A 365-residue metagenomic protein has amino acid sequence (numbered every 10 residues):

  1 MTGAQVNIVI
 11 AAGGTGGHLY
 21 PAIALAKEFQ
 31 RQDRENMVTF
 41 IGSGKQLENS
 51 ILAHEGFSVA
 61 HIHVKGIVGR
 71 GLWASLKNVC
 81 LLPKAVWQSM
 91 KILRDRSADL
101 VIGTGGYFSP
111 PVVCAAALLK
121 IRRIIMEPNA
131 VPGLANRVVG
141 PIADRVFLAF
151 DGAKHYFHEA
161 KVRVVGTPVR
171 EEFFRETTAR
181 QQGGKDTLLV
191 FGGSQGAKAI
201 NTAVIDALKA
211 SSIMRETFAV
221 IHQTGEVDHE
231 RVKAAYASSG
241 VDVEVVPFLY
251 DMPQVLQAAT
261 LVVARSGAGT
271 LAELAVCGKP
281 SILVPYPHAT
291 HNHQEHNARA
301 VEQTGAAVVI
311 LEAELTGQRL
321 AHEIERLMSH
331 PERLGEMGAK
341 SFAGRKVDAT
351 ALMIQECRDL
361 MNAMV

Functional and structural regions predicted by a protein language model:
Q5-G13, R34-L81, E226-D228, A313: Conserved nucleotide-sugar phosphate-binding/catalytic loop shared by glycosyltransferases and other
N36-M37, S58, A117-E176: Active-site-proximal region of nucleotide-activated glycan assembly enzymes, centered on histidine/acidic-rich loops
Q46, I51, E55, T178-V262 (+3 more regions): Donor-nucleotide binding loops and adjacent catalytic segments primarily of GT-B fold Leloir glycosyltransferases
F57, I121-R122, T260-L261, G278-Y286 (+1 more regions): Structural loop-to-beta junction motif characteristic of Rossmann-like glycosyltransferase folds
Q88-V101, S109-I124, R137-P141: Glycosyltransferases and closely related glycan-assembly transferases that use nucleotide-activated donors
A98-L100, Q257-L271, K279-P280: Acidic donor-binding loop of glycosyltransferase active sites
R333-V347: A short, well-ordered alpha-helix in the C-terminal region of glycosyltransferases
K346-V365: C-terminal alpha-helical cap of glycosyltransferases
